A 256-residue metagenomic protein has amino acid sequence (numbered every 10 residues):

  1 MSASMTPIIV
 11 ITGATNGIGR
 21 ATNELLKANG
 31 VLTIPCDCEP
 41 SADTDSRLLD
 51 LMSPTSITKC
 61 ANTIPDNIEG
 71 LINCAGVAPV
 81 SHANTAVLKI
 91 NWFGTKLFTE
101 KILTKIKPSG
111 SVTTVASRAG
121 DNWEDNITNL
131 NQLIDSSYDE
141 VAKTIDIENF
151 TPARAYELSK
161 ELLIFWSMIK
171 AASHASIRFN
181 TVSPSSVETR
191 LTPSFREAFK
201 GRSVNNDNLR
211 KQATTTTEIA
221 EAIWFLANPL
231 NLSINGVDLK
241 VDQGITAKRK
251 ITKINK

Functional and structural regions predicted by a protein language model:
T15, G19-E24: N-terminal Rossmann NAD(P)H-binding glycine-rich loop of SDR-like oxidoreductase domains
C38-T55: Rossmann-fold cofactor-recognition segment
D50-N67: Conserved Rossmann-fold cofactor-binding substructure of NAD(P)-dependent oxidoreductases
G76-S81, P108-A175, S186-V187: Catalytic loop of short-chain dehydrogenase/reductase
Q132, N235-K256: Short C-terminal tail/terminal secondary-structure segment of NAD(P)H-dependent dehydrogenase/reductase domains
S176-R178, I234-G236: Short, small/polar-rich loop/turn modules that mediate ligand/substrate recognition or access, typified
N208-I219, S233: A conserved structural motif in NAD(P)-dependent oxidoreductases
